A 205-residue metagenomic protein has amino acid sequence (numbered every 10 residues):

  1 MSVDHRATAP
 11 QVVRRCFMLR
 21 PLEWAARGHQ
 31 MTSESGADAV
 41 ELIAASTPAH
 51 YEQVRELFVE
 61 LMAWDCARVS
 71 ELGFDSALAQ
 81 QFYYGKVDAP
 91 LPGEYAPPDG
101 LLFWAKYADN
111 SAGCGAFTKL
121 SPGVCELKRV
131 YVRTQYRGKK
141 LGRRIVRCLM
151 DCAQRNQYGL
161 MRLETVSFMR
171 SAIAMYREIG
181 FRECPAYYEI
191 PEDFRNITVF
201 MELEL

Functional and structural regions predicted by a protein language model:
M1-Q11: Extreme N-terminal basic, low-complexity initiation segments that serve as generic localization/processing leaders
A9-Q11, R15, R27-G28, Y107: Short stretches within intrinsically disordered, low-complexity N-terminal or propeptide regions
F17-E56: Conserved N-terminal entry element of GNAT/NAT acetyltransferase domains
V40, G159-R162, V166-L205: C-terminal "cap" of GNAT-fold acetyltransferases
A45-K128, R133-T134, V146-C148, C152 (+2 more regions): Acetyl-CoA-dependent GNAT
R137: Glycine-rich ATP-binding loop(s) of histidine-kinase-like ATPases
K140: Conserved G/P- and acidic residue-centered "switch" motifs that form tight phosphate/ATP-binding loops in soluble
R143: Residues forming the Rossmann-fold NAD(P)(H) cofactor-binding site
